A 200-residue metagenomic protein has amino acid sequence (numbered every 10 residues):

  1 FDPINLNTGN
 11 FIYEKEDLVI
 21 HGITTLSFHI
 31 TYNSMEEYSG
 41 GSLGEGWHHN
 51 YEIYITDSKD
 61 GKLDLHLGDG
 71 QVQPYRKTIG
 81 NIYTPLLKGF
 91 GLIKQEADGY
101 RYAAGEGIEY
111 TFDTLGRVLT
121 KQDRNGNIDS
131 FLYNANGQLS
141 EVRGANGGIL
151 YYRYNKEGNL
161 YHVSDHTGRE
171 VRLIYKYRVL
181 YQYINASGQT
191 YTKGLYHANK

Functional and structural regions predicted by a protein language model:
F1-G89, Q189-T190: Short secondary-structure "cap/edge" segments that initiate or terminate local elements
G9-V19, K94-Y102, V142: Short, charged low-complexity linear motifs
K15, L65, Y102, F112 (+5 more regions): Beta-strand-dense domains in secreted/periplasmic systems and polymorphic toxin scaffolds
H21-I23, H66-G70, K88, A103-G107 (+4 more regions): Glycine-centered tight beta-turn/hairpin loop motif at sheet-sheet or coil-to-beta transitions
F28-H29, P74-K77, K94-Q95, Y110-G116 (+4 more regions): Aromatic-rich beta-strand edge motifs centered on tyrosine
Q73-D129: Right-handed parallel beta-helix
